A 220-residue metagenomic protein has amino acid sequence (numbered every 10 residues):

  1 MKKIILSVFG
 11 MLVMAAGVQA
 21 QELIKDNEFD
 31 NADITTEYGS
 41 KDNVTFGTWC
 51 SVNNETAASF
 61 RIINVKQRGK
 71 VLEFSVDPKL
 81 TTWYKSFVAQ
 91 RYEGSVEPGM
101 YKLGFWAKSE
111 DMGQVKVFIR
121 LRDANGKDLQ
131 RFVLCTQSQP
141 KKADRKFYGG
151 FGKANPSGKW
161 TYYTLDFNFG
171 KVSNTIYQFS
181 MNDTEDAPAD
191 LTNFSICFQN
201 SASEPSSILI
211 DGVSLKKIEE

Functional and structural regions predicted by a protein language model:
M1-E22: Bacterial Sec-dependent N-terminal signal peptides
A20-N27, I218-E219: Cleaved targeting-peptide boundary
N27-N31, V88-L121, L165-F167, G212-V213: Extra-cytoplasmic beta-strand recognition segments
F29, Y162-I208, G212-V213: Extracellular beta-strand ligand-recognition surfaces/modules
N31-E73: Extracellular glycan-recognition surfaces and repeat-rich motifs
Y38-D42, W83-A89, D111-N125, L129-R131 (+1 more regions): Beta-strand acidic-aromatic groove motif in beta-rich domains, primarily in extracellular
E73-M100, G126-G150: Secreted extracellular polysaccharide-interacting domains
L129-D186: Extracellular carbohydrate recognition and processing domains and analogous Trp-centered ligand-binding platforms
